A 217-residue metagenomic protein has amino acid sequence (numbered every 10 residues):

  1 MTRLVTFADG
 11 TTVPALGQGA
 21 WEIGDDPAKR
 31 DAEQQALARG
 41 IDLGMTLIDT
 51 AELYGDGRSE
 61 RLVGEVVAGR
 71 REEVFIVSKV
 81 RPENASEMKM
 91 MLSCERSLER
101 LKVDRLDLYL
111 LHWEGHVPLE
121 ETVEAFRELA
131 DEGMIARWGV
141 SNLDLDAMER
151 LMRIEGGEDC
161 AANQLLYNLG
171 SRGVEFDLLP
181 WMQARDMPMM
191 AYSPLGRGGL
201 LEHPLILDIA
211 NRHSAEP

Functional and structural regions predicted by a protein language model:
M1-V74: N-terminal binding-site loop/beta-alpha segment at the start of enzyme catalytic domains that lines or forms
F7-D9, D42, G64-E72, E95-D104 (+3 more regions): Acidic (Asp/Glu)-rich catalytic clusters
Q18, I48, V63, I76 (+6 more regions): Conserved, mostly hydrophobic/aromatic
G19-D31, S78-M88, H112, V117: Active-site mouth loops of central-metabolism enzymes
P27-G40, S86-L101, E121-T122, D146-R150 (+1 more regions): Short, acidic/polar
E73-A85, L108-H112, N142, L165-Y167: A short, structured active-site edge motif that brings together acidic residues
L98-V117: Active-site groove signature of glycoside hydrolases
E114-P217: Beta/alpha (TIM)-barrel catalytic core signal, keyed to glycine-rich beta->alpha loops juxtaposed to Asp/Glu that bind
